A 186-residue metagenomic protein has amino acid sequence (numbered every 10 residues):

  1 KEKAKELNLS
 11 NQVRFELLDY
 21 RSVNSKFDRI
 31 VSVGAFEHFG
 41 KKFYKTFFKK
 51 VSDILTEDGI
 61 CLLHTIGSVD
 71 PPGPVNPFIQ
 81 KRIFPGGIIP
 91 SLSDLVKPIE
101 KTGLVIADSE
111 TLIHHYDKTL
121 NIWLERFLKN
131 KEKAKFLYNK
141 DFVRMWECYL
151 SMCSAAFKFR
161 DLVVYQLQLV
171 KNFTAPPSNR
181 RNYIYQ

Functional and structural regions predicted by a protein language model:
K1-E6: Short alpha-helix adjacent to the SAM-binding motif of class I
L7-Y20: Conserved SAM-binding strand-loop segment of SAM-dependent methyltransferases
L9, S25, L169: ATP-dependent adenylate-handling active sites, centered on carboxylate activation for C-N bond formation
L18-I30: A short acidic, Gly/Pro-enriched loop at the edge of an enzyme's catalytic core that lines a small-molecule cofactor
S22, H38-F39: A short His-aromatic
V31-F36: A conserved beta-strand element that flanks and buttresses the S-adenosyl-L-methionine
K45-I60: A short glycine-rich, Lys/Arg-flanked "PGG" loop and its adjoining helix->strand segment in the class I
I66-P177, Y185-Q186: Substrate-binding/catalytic lobe of Class I Rossmann-like enzymes that use SAM or dcSAM, i.e., the mid-to-C-terminal
